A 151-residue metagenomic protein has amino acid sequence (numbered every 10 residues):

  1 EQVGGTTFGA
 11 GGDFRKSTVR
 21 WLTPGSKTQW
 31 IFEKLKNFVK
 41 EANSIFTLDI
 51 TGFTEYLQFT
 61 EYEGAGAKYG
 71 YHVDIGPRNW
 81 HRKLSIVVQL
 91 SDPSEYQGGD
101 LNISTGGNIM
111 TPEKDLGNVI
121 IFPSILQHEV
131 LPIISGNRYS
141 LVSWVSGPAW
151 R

Functional and structural regions predicted by a protein language model:
E1-T51: Non-heme Fe(II)/2-oxoglutarate
Q29-R151: Catalytic core of non-heme Fe(II) oxygenases with the double-stranded beta-helix
